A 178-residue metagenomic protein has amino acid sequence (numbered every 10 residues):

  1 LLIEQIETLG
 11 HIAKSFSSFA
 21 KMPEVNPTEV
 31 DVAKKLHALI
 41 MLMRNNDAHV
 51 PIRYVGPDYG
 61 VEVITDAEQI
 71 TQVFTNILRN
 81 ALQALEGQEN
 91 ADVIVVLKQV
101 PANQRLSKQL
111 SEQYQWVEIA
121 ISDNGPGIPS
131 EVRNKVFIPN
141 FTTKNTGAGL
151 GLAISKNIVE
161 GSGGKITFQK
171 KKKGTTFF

Functional and structural regions predicted by a protein language model:
M22-V25, E62-T65, T143: Conserved micro-motifs of the catalytic ATP-binding
N26-I40: A conserved beta-strand-to-alpha-helix junction within the catalytic ATP-binding
P51-V61, V100: Conserved catalytic submotifs in the C-terminal HATPase_c
N90-N103: Short beta-strand/loop element within the Bergerat-fold HATPase_c
Y114-W116, I128-N140: Short conserved segment of the HATPase_c
G151, S155: Short alpha-helical Gxxx[C/S/T] motif in the catalytic ATP-binding
V159-E160: Detector for a conserved hydrophobic position within an alpha-helical segment of the HATPase_c
